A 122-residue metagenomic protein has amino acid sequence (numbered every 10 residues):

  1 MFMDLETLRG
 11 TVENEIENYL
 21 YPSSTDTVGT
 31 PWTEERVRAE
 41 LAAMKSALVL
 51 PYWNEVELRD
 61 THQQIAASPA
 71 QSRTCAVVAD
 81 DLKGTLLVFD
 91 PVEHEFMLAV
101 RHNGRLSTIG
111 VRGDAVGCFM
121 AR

Functional and structural regions predicted by a protein language model:
M1-P69: N-terminal domain-onset segments
A47-T108: Amphipathic protein-protein interaction modules
H102-R122: Compact, glycine/acidic-enriched structural inserts
